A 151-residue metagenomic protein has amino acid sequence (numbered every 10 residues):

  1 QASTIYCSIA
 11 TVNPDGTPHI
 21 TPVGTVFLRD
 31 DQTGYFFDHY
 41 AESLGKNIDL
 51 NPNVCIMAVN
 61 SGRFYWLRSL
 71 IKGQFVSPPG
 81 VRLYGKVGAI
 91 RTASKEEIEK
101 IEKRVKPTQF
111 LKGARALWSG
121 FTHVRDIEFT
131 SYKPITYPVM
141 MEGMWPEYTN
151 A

Functional and structural regions predicted by a protein language model:
Q1-A151: Binding-site signature for planar aromatic cofactors or substrates
